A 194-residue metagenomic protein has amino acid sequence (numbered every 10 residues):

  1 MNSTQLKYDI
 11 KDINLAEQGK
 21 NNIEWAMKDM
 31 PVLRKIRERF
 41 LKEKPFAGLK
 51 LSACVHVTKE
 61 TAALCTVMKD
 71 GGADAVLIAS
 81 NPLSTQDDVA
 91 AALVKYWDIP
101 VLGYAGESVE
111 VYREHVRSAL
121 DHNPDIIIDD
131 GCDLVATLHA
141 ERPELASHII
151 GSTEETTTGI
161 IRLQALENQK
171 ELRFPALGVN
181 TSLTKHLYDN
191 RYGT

Functional and structural regions predicted by a protein language model:
N2-F46, L77-T194: Glycine/serine-rich phosphate-binding loop and adjoining beta1-alpha1 elements at the start of nucleotide-handling
P45-T61, M68, N180-T181, T194: Glycine-rich adenosine-cofactor-binding loop
K50, C65-S84: Active-site cofactor/substrate anionic-group-binding motifs, chiefly glycine- and Lys/Arg-rich phosphate-binding loops
A62-A63, A136: Alpha-helical elements of the RecA-like P-loop NTPase motor core of helicases
A63-L64, G159: Short, solvent-exposed amphipathic alpha-helices that sit in or adjacent to ligand/effector-binding or catalytic
